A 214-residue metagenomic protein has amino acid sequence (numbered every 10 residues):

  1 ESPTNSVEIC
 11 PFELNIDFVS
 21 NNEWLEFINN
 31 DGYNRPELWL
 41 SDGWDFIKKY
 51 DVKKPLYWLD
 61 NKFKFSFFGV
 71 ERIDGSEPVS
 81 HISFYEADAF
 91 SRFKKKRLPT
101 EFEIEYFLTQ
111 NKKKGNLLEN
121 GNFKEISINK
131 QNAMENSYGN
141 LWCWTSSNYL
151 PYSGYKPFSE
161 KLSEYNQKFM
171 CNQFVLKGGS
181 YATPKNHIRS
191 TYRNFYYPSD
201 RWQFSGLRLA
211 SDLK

Functional and structural regions predicted by a protein language model:
E1-I9, I188-P198: Short, polar loop/linker segments at the starts of domains and inter-domain junctions
S2-N15, N21-N22, I28-E37, F46-K49: Hydrophobic helix-coil surface modules that form long, contiguous segments used for peptide/substrate interaction
T4, I9-P11, S76, L141 (+2 more regions): Extracellular structured ligand-interaction cores
E13-N15, F93, R208-A210: Residues within well-ordered beta-strands of beta-sheet-rich folds
D17, G32-S190: Functional-site microenvironments in short loops/helix caps that host divalent-cation chemistry
E26-F27, A89: Aromatic- and Gly/Pro-enriched helix-to-coil junctions and flexible linker segments
W202-K214: Short, structured beta-strand segments at or near domain termini in extracellular proteins/domains
